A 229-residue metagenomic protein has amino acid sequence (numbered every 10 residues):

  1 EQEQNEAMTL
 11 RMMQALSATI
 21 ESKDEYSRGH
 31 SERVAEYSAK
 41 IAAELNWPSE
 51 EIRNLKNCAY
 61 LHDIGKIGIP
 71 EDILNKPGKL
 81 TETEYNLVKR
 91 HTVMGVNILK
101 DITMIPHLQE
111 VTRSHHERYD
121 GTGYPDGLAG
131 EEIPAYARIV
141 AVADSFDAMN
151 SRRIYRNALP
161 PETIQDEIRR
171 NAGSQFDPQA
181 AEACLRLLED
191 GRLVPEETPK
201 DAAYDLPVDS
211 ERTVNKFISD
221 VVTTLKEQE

Functional and structural regions predicted by a protein language model:
E1-L10: Cytosolic signal-transmission helices at domain junctions
L10-E229: Metal-dependent catalytic cores of enzymes that make or break cyclic nucleotides and related phosphoester linkages
